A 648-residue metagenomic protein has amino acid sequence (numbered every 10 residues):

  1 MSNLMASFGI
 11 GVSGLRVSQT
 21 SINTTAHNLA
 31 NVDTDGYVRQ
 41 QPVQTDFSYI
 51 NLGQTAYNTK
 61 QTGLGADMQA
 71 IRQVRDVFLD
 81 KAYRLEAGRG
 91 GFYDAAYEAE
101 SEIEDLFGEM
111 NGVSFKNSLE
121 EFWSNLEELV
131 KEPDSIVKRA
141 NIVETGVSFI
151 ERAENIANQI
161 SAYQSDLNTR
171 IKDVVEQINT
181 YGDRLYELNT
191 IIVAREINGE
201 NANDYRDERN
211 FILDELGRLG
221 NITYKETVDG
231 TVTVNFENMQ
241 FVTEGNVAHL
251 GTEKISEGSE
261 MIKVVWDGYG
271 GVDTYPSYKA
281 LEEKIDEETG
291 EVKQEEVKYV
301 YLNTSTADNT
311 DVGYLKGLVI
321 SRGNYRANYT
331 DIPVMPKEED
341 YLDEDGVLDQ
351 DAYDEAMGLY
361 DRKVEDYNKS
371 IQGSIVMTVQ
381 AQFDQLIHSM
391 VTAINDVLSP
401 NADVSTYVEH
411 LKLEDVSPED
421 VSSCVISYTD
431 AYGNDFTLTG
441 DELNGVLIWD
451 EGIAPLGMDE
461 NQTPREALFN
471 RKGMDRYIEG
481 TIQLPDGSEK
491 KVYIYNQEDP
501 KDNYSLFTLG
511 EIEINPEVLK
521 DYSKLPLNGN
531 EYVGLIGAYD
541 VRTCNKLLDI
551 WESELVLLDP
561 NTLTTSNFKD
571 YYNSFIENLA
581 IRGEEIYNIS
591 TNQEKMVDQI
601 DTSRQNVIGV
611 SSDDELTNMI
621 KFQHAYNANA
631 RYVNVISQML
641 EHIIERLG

Functional and structural regions predicted by a protein language model:
M1-G648: Structural signature of extracellular appendage/secretion-system components
